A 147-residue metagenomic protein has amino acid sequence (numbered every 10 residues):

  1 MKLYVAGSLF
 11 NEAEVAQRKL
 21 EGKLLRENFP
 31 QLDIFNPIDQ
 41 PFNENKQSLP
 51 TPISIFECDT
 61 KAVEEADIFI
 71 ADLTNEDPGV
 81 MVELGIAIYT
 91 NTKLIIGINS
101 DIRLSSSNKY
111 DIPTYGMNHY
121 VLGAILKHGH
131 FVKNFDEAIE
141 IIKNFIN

Functional and structural regions predicted by a protein language model:
M1-N147: Conserved catalytic or regulatory cores that recognize and/or transform ribose-phosphate-containing ligands
